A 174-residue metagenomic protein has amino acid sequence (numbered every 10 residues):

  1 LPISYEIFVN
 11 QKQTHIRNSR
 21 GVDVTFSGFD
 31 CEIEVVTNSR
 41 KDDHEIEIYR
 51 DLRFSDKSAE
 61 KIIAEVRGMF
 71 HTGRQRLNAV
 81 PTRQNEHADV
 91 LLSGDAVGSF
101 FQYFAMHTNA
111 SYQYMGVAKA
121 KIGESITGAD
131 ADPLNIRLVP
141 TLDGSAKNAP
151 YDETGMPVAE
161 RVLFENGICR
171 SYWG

Functional and structural regions predicted by a protein language model:
S4: Trp/Gly-enriched beta-strand surface patches
I7-G174: Active-site-adjacent "lid" and substrate-binding segments of diverse enzymatic cores
